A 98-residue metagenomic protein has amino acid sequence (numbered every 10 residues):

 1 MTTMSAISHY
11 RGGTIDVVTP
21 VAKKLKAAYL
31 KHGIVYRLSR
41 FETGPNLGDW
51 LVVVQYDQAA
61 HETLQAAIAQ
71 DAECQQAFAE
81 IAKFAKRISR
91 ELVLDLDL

Functional and structural regions predicted by a protein language model:
M1-A6, L94-L98: Short flexible/disordered coil segments
T2-H9, R37-A69: Short, well-ordered beta-strand segments in beta-rich or mixed alpha/beta enzyme and ligand-binding folds
H9-P20: Short, surface-exposed ligand-recognition loops at beta-strand->loop->(often short) alpha-helix junctions that present
G12, Y56-Q58, L94-L96: Non-catalytic surface loops within mature trypsin-like serine protease
T14-D16, A60-E62, L98: Residue-level signal for secondary-structure boundary sites
P20-R37, Q55-E91: An amphipathic, aromatic/His-enriched active-site/gating alpha helix that lines ligand/cofactor pockets
T43-N46, E91-L98: Long, low-complexity, Ser/Thr/Gly/Pro-rich intrinsically disordered segments that act as flexible linkers and assembly
L51, A82, D97-L98: Solvent-exposed, flexible loop/coil residues
